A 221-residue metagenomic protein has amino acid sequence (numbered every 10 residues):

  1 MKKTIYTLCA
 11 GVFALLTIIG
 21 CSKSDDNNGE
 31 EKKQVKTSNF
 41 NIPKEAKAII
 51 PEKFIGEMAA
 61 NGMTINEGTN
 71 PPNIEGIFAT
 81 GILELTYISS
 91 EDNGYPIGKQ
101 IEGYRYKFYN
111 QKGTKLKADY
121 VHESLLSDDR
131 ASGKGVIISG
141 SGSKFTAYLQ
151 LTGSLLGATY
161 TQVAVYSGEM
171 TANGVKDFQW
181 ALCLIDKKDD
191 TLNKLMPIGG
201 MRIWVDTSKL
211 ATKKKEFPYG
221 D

Functional and structural regions predicted by a protein language model:
M1-C9: Bacterial N-terminal signal peptides that target proteins for export
I5, I74-I77, G113-D119, G140-Y148: Short, hydrophobic/aromatic-rich segments at coil-to-beta transitions
Y6, S22-Y95, D206-D221: Amphipathic/hydrophobic helical signal segments and adjacent flexible N-terminal regions that mediate secretion
L16-G20: C-terminal motif of bacterial Sec signal peptides marking the signal peptidase cleavage site
E84-S132: N-terminal glycine/threonine-rich, aromatic-flanked beta-hairpin/loop signature
L85-N93, G153-T159, K188-I198: Flexible, membrane-facing loop/turn or short amphipathic-helix motifs that contact lipid bilayers or gate lipid-binding
A131-L184: Acidic, glycine-rich flexible loop segments
T161-D221: Glycine-rich, aromatic-bearing surface loops/beta-hairpins
